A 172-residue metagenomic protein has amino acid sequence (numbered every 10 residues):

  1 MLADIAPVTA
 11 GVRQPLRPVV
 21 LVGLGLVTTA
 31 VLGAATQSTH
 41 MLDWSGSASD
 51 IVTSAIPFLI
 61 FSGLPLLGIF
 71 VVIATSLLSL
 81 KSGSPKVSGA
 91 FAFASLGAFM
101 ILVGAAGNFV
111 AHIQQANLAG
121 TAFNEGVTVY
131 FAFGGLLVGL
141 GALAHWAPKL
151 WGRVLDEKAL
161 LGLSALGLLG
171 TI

Functional and structural regions predicted by a protein language model:
M1-T9, R17-M41, F58-S79, F91-Q114 (+2 more regions): Hydrophobic cores of alpha-helical transmembrane segments in multi-pass integral membrane proteins
R13, K86-G89: Acidic/polar loop patches that form or flank catalytic/metal-binding clefts of enzymes that bind anionic ligands
S45-P57, T121-N124: Membrane-interface segments at the starts/ends of alpha-helical transmembrane spans
A116-G120: Juxtamembrane/interface segments of multi-pass membrane proteins
